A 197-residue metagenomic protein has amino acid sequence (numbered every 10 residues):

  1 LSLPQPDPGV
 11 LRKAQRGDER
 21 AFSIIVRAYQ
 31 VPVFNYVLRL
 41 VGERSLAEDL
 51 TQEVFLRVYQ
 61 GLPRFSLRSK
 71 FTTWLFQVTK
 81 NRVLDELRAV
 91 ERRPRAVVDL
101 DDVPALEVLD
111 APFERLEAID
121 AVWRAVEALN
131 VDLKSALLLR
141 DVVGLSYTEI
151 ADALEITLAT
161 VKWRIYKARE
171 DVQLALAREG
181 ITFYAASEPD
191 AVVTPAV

Functional and structural regions predicted by a protein language model:
L1-L3, K13, R95, R124 (+3 more regions): C-terminal edge and immediately downstream basic/flexible tail or linker adjoining helix-turn-helix-like DNA-binding
L1-P8, D85, R93-I119, S146 (+1 more regions): Internal acidic/polar
L3, K13-I24, F34-E53, L158: Short, charged helix-capping/linker segments at alpha-helix termini
Q5, R12, R16-E19, E91 (+2 more regions): Amphipathic alpha-helical segment used for protein-protein interaction
Q15-R16, R39-R44, E53-K70, A89-E91: Sigma70-family region 2
N35, D49-L56, S69-N81: Structural recognition of an alpha-helix C-terminal capping motif at a helix-to-coil junction
Q60-L67, Q77-V97, R115, K167 (+1 more regions): Arg/Lys-rich amphipathic alpha helix in sigma70-family domain 2
K80, L84, R88, L133 (+3 more regions): DNA-recognition helix of helix-turn-helix
